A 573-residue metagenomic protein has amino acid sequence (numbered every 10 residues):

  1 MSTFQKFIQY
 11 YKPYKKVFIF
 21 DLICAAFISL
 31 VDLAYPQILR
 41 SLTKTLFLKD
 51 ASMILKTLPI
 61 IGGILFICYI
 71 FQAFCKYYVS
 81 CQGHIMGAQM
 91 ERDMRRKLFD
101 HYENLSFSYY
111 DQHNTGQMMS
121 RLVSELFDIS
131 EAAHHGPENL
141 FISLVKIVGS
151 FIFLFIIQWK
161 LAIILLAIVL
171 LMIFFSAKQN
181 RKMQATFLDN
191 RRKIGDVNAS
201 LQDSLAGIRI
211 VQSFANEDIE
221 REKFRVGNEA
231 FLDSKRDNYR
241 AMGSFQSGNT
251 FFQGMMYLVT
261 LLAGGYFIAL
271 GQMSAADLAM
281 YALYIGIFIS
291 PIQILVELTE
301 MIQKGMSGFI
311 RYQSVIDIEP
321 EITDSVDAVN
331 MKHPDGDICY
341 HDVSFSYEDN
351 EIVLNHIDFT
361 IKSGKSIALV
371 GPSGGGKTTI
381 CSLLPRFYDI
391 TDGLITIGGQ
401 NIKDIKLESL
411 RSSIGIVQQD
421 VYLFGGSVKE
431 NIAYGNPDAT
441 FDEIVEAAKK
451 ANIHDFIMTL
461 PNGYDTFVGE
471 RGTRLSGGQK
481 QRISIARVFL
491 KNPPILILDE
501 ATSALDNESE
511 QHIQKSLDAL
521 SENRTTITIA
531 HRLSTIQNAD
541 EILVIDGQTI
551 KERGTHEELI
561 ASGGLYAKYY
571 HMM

Functional and structural regions predicted by a protein language model:
Y11, V79, G83-G87, E103-V148 (+1 more regions): Juxtamembrane loop-to-helix connectors within ABC transporter transmembrane domains
P13, V17-F27, L65-C68, H135-D189 (+2 more regions): Transmembrane helices of ABC transporter permease
K16, F107-S108, S124-A133, P137 (+8 more regions): An intracellular "coupling" helix at the cytosolic face of ABC transporter transmembrane type-1 domains
F18-C75, F155-K160, G271-A275: Transmembrane helix-loop-helix hairpins at lipid-water interfaces of multipass membrane proteins, especially the type-1
L48, I54, F153-A167, A241-I310 (+1 more regions): Helix-loop-helix
Y102, F224, Y312, Y340-D342: Conserved catalytic Walker-motif region of ABC-type ATPase nucleotide-binding domains
M331-M573: ABC-type nucleotide-binding domain
